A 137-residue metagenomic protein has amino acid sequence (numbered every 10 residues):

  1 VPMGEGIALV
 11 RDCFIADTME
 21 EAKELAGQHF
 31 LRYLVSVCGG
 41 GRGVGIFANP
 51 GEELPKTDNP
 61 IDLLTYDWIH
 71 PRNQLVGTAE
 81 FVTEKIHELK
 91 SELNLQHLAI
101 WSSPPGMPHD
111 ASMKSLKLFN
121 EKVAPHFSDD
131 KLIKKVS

Functional and structural regions predicted by a protein language model:
V1-L95, F127-S137: An alpha-helical appendage that flanks or caps ligand/catalytic pockets
A16-T18, G106-H109: Flexible loop/turn segments at secondary-structure boundaries
S103: Flexible loop residues that form catalytic and substrate-binding hotspots at small-molecule/glycan-binding clefts
P108-L132: C-terminal helical cap(s) of enzyme catalytic domains, especially alpha/beta-barrels
